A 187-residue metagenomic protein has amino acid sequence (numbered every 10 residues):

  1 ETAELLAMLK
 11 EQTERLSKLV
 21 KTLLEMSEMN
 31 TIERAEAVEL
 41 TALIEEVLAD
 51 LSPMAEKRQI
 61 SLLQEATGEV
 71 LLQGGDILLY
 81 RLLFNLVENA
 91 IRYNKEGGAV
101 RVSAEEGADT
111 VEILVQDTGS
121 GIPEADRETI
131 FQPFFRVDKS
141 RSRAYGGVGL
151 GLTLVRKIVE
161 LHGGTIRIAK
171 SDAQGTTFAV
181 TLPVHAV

Functional and structural regions predicted by a protein language model:
E1, M29-E36, L71-G74: Conserved micro-motifs of the catalytic ATP-binding
M8-L16: Short alpha-helical segment of the dimerization/phosphotransfer core of two-component systems
E36-S52: A conserved beta-strand-to-alpha-helix junction within the catalytic ATP-binding
E56, S61-L71: Conserved catalytic submotifs in the C-terminal HATPase_c
G97-D109: Short beta-strand/loop element within the Bergerat-fold HATPase_c
I122-R136: Short conserved segment of the HATPase_c
G163-G164: Conserved glycine-rich
